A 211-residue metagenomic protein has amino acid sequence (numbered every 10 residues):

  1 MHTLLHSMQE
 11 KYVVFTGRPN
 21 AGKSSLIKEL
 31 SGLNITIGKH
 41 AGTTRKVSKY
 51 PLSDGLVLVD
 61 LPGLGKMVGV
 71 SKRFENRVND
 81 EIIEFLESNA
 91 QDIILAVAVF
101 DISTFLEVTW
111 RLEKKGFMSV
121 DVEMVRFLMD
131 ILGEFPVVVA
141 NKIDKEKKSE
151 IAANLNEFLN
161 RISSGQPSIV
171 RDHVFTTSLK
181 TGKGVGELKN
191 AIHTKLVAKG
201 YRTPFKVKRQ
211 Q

Functional and structural regions predicted by a protein language model:
M1-F15, T194-Q211: Basic Arg/Gly/Lys-rich low-complexity intrinsically disordered segments
M1-N76: Conserved G1/Walker A P-loop phosphate-binding module
N20, L188, Q211: P-loop NTP-binding site
G32-L33, T43-T44, F74-R77, K114-G116 (+2 more regions): Glycine-rich, phosphate-binding/catalytic loops in enzymes
T43, G63-G65, D101-F105, I143-E146 (+1 more regions): Conserved nucleotide-binding/hydrolysis micro-motifs of P-loop NTPases
E81-V170: Conserved C-terminal guanine-recognition region of P-loop GTPase G domains, centered on the G4
E134, D144-V207: Canonical P-loop GTPase G-domain recognition
